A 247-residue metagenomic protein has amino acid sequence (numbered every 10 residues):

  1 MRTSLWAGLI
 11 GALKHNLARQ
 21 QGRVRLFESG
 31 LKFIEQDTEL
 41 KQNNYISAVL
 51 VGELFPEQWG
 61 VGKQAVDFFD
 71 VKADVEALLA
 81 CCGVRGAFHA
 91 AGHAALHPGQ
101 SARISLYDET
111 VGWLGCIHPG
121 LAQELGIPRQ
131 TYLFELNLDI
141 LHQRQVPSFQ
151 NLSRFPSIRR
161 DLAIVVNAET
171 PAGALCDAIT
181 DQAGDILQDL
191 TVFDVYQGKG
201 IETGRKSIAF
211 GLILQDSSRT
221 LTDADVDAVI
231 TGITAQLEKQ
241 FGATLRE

Functional and structural regions predicted by a protein language model:
M1-N44, T110, G115, P119-A122 (+1 more regions): Class II aminoacyl-tRNA synthetase-like tRNA-binding/catalytic domains
K14-G22, V51, A80-V84: Generic secondary-structure signature for well-ordered alpha-helical cores
E35, G52-L54: Short loop/turn segments at secondary-structure transitions that flank enzyme active sites
E39-K41, S47, F55-E247: A carboxyl-terminal module marker
